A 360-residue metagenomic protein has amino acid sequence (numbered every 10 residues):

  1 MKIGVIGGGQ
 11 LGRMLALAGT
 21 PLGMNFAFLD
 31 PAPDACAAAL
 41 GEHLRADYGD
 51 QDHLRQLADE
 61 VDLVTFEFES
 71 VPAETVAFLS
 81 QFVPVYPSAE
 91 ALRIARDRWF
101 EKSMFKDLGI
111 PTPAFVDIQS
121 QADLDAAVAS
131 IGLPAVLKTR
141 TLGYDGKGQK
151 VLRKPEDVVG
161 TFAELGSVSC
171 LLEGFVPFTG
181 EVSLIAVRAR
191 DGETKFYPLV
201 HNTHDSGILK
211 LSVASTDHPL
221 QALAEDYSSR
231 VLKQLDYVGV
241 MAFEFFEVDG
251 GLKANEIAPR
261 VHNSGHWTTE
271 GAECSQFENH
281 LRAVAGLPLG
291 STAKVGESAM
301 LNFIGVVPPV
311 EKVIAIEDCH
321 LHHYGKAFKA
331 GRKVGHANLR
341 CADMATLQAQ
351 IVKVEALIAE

Functional and structural regions predicted by a protein language model:
M1, P113, K147, G180-V182 (+6 more regions): Change "...and in nucleic-acid phosphodiester-cleaving endonucleases..." to "...and in nucleic-acid processing enzymes
M1-F100, D107, A122: ATP-binding N-terminal substructure of ATP-dependent carboxylate-amine bond-forming enzymes
I94-S183, V187-Q234, E355: Active-site nucleotide/adenylate-binding loops and adjacent lid/helix of ATP-dependent enzymes
A114, P134-V136, S169-E173, M241-A242 (+2 more regions): A short linear hydrophobic-aromatic micro-motif
A186-R190, F245-D249, G325: Short, low-complexity Ser/Thr-rich regulatory SLiMs
A222-F243, V248-D249, A258-V306: Active-site "cap" helix and flanking loop/linker of ATP-utilizing ligase/carboxylase catalytic domains
R282-E360: Peripheral (often C-terminal) accessory segments that flank ATP-dependent C-N-forming ligase machineries
